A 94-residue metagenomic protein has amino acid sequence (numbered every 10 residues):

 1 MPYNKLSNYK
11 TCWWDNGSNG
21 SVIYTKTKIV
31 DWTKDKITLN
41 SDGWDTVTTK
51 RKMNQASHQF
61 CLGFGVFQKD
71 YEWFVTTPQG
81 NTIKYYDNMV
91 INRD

Functional and structural regions predicted by a protein language model:
M1-D94: Terminal leader/tail segments of proteins
